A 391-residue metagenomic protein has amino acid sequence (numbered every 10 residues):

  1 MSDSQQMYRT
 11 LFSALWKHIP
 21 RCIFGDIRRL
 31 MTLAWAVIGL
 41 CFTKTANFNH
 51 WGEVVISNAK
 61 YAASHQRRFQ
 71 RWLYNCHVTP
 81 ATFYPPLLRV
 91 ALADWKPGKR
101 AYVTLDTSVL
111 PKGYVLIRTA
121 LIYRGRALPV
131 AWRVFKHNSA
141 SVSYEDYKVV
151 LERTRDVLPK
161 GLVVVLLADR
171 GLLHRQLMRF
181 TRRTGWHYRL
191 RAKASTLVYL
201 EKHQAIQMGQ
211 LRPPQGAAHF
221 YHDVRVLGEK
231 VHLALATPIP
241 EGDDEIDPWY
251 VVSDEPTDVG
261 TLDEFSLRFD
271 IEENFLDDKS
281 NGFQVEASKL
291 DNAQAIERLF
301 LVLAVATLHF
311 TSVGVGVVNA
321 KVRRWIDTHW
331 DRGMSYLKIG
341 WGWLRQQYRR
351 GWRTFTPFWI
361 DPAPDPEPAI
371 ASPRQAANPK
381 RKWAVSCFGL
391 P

Functional and structural regions predicted by a protein language model:
M1-T45, E53, F83-P85, K96-K99 (+2 more regions): Single, function-defining residue in the core of a domain
N49: Residues within the helices of the helix-turn-helix
V55-R68: Short, basic interhelical loop/turn and adjoining N-cap of the next helix at nucleic-acid- or acidic-partner-contacting
N58, C76, R323: The DNA-recognition helices of helix-turn-helix-type DNA-binding domains
Q66-R126, A131: Active-site-proximal, Lys/Arg-enriched surface segment that forms a nucleic-acid-binding/basic interface patch
